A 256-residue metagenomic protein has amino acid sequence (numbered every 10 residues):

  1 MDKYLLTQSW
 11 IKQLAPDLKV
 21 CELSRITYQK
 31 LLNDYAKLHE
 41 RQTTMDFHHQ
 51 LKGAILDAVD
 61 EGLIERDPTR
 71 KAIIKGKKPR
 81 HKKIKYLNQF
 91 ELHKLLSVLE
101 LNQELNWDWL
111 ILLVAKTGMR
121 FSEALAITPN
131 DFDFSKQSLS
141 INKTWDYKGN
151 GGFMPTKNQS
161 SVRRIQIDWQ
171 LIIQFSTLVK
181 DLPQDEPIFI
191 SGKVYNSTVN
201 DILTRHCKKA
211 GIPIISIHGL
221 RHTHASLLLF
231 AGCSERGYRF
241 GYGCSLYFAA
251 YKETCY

Functional and structural regions predicted by a protein language model:
M1-L63, N102-Q103, K193-S197, P213-G219: N-terminal core-binding DNA-recognition domain of tyrosine site-specific recombinases/integrases
D2, V59-P68, F134-S140, K180-L182: Proline-centered turn/helix-capping motifs that create local helix->coil transitions or kinks
L6, T144, D168-P213: Active-site/catalytic core of tyrosine-dependent DNA strand-transfer enzymes
C21, I64-R66, K78-S97, G149-W169 (+1 more regions): DNA breakage-rejoining catalytic core of tyrosine-based enzymes
M45, D60, I64-L125, S135 (+1 more regions): Basic, Lys/Arg- and aromatic-enriched nucleic-acid-binding interface segment
D60, L112, K116-E123, R205 (+3 more regions): C-terminal catalytic core of tyrosine-transesterase DNA break-rejoin enzymes
K78, Y86, W145, I172 (+1 more regions): Catalytic-site neighborhood detector that most strongly recognizes the C-terminal catalytic loop/helix of tyrosine
I127-T177: Conserved tyrosine-mediated DNA breakage-rejoining catalytic core shared by Y-recombinases
